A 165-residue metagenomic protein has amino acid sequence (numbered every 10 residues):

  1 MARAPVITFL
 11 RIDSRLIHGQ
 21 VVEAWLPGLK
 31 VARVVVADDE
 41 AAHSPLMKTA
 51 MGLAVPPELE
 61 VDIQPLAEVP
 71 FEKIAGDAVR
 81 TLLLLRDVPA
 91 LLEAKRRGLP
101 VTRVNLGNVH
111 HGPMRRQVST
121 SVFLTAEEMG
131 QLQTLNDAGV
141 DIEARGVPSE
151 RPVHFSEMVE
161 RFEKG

Functional and structural regions predicted by a protein language model:
M1-I7: N-terminal nucleotide/polyanion-binding subdomain common to many enzyme families
R3, M47-M51, E127-Q131: Intrinsically disordered, low-complexity boundary segments flanking structured domains
I7, I12-Q20, A24, V31-R103: Positively charged, polar, low-complexity stretches
G28-V31, V109: Short connector loops/turns at beta-strand edges and beta->alpha or beta->beta junctions
R97, T102-G165: Glycine-rich, aromatic-bearing surface loops/beta-hairpins
